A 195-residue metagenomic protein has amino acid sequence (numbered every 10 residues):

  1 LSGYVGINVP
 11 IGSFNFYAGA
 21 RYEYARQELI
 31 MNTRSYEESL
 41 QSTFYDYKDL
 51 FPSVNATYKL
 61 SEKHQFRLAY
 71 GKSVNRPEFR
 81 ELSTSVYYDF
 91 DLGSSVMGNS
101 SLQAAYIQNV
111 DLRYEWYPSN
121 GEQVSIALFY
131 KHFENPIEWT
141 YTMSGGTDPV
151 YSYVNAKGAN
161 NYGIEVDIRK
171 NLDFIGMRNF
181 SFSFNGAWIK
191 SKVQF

Functional and structural regions predicted by a protein language model:
L1-F133: Structural signature of Gram-negative outer-membrane beta-barrels, strongest in the C-terminal barrel of TonB-dependent
N32-Q41, G146-S152, Q194-F195: Flexible, solvent-exposed loop segments that connect beta-strands
Y58, S94, W116-P118, G146-D148 (+2 more regions): A generic structural signal for short, solvent-exposed coil/turn residues that cap or connect secondary-structure
Y130-H132, S152-F195: Gram-negative outer-membrane beta-barrel transporters
W139: Active-site catalytic microenvironments in core metabolic enzymes, especially phosphate/sugar-handling
